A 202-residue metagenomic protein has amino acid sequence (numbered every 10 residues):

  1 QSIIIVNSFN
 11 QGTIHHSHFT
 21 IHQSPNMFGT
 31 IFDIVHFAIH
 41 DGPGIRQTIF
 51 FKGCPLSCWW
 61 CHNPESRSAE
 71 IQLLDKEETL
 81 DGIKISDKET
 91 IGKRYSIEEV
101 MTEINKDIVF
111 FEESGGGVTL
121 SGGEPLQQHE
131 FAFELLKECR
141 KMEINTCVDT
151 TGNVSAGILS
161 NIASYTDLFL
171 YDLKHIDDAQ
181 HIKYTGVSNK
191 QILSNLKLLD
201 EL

Functional and structural regions predicted by a protein language model:
Q1-N26: Short, basic, low-complexity termini and linkers enriched in Ser/Thr/Gly/Pro that act as targeting/leader peptides
T20, C54, E65, E134-L135: Generic secondary-structure boundary signal with a strong preference for alpha-helix termini
P25-R94, K106-E112: N-terminal [4Fe-4S]-dependent radical SAM core
M101, N105-L202: Conserved AdoMet/S-adenosylmethionine-binding subsite of the radical SAM
